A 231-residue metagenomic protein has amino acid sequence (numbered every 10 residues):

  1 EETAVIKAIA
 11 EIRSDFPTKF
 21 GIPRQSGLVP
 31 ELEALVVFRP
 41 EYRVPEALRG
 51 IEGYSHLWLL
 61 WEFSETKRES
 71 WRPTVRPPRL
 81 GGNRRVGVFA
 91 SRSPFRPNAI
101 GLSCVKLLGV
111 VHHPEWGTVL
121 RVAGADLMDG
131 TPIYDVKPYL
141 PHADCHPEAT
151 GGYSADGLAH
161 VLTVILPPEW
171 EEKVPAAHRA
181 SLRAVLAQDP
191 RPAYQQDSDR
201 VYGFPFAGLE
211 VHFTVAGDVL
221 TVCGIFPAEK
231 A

Functional and structural regions predicted by a protein language model:
E2-A8, F95-V105, A207: Short coil-to-beta-strand transition motifs
T3-P45, I51-G53, Y139-V185, A193 (+2 more regions): Arg/Lys-rich, positively charged N-terminal/basic patches that mediate binding to nucleic acids
E11, S103-L108, R121, P132: Residues located in well-ordered beta-strands
D15, L107-V110, A125, V136 (+1 more regions): Residue-level recognition of beta-strand microenvironments
P17, V110-L120, L127, D218: Short, conserved beta-turn/loop elements at beta-strand boundaries and strand-helix junctions
A47-G101, Y194-Q196: Active-site-adjacent substructure of cysteine-protease-like catalytic cores
V105, D197-G217: Basic/aromatic recognition patch in beta-strand/loop cores that engages polyanionic ligands
A216-A231: Enriched for short, Lys/Arg-rich terminal
